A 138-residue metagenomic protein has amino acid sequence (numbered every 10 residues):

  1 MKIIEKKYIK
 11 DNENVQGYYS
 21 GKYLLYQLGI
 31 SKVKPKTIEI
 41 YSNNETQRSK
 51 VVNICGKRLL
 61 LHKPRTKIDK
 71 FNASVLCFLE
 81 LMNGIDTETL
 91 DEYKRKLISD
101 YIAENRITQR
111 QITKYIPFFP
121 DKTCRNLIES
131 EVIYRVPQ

Functional and structural regions predicted by a protein language model:
M1-K10: Short beta-edge/loop segments at beta->alpha junctions of small alpha/beta modules that act as binding/recognition
K2-I3, G56, L90: A generic structural signal for ordered alpha-helices
Y8, Y18-Y19, Y23-Y26, Y41 (+4 more regions): Sequence-level detector for tyrosine residue identity
D11-N12, I85: Alpha-helix C-capping/helix-to-loop hinge sites
E13-I54: Short gly/ser-rich loop at a beta-strand->alpha-helix junction or flexible surface loop bordering the NTP-binding
N53-K63: A short, charged helix-loop
H62-Q138: Hydrophobic alpha-helical interaction segments
